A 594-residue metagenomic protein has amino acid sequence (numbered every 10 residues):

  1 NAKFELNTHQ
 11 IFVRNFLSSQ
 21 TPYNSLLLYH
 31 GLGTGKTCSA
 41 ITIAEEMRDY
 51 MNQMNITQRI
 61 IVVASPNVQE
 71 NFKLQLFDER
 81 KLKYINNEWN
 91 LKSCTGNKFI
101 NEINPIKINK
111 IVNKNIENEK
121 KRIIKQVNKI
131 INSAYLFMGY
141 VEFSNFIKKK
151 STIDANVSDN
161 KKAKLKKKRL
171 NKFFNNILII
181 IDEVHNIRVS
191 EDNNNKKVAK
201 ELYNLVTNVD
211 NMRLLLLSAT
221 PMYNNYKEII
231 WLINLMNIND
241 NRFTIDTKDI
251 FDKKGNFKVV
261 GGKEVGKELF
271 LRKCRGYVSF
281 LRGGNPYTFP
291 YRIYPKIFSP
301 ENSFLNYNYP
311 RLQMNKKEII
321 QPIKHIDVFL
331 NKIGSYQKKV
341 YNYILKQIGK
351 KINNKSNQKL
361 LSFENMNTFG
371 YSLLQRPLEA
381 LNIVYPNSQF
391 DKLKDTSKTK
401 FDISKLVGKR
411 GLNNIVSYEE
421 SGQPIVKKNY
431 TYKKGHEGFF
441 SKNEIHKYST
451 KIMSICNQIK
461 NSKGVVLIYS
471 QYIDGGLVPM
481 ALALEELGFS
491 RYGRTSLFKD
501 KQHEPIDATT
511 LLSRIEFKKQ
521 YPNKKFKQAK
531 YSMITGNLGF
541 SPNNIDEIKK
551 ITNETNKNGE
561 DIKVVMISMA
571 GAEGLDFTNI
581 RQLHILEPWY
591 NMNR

Functional and structural regions predicted by a protein language model:
N1-N579: Helicase motor interdomain insertion/brace
L583: Short conserved active-site loop signatures built around small residues
L586-P588: Conserved AAA+ ATPase "SRH/arginine-finger" region at the nucleotide-binding site
M592-R594: Conserved SF2 helicase motif VI
